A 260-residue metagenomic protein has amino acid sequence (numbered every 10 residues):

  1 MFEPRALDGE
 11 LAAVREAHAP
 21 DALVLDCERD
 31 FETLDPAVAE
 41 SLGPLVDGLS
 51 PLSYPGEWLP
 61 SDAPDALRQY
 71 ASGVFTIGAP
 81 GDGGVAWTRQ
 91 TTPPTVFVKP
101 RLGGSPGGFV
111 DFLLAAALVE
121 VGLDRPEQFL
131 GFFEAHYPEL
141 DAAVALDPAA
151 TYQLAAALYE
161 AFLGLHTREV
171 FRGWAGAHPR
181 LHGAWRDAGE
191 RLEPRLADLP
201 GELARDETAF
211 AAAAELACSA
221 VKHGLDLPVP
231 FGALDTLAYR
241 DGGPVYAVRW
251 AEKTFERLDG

Functional and structural regions predicted by a protein language model:
M1-G78, R257-D259: A metal-dependent hydrolase signature that marks the N-terminal structural subdomain at the beginning of catalytic folds
L59-L114, L118-Q128: Active-site scaffold of zinc-dependent metalloenzymes
T92-V98, L140-D147, F231-A233: Short amphipathic alpha-helical segments and their helix-coil junctions
G108-F109, G122-A157, A161: Post-HEXXH active-site segment of zinc metalloproteases
E120-D124, Q128, E169, D198 (+2 more regions): Amphipathic alpha-helical interaction surfaces
E127-F133, R172-W185: Short acidic alpha-helical/loop segments enriched in Asp/Glu that coordinate divalent cations
Y159-A161, L165-V170: Acidic, metal/cofactor-coordinating or nucleic-acid-engaging core segments within structured domains
H178-G260: Pan-zinc metallopeptidase signature
